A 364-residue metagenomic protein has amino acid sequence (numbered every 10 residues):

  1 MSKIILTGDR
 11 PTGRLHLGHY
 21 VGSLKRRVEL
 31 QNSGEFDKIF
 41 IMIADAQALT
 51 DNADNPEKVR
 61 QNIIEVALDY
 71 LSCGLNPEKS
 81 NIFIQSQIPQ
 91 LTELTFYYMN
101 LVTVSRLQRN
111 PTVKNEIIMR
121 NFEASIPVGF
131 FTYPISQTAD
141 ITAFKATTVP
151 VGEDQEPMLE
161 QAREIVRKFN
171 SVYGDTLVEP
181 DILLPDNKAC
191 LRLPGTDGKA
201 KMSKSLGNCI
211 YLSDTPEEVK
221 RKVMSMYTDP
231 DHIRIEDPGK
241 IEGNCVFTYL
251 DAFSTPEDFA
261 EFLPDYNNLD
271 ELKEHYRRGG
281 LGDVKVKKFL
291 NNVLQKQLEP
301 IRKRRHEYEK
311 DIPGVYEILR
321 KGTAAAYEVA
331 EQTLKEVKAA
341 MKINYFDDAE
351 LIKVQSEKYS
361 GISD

Functional and structural regions predicted by a protein language model:
S2-A139, E257, K296-L298, H306: N-terminal Rossmann-like or analogous alpha/beta NTP/dinucleotide-binding catalytic cores that position adenine
S23-L30, A162-I165, Y249: Buried hydrophobic packing segments
T92-F96, Y133-S136, E156-L159, G243-F247 (+2 more regions): Non-catalytic, well-ordered alpha-helical scaffold segments
V113-N115, M119-F169, Y173, P194-D197: Internal, conserved structured core segments that host functional sites
R163-D364: Conserved nucleotide- and phosphate/pyrophosphate-binding catalytic cores in adenylate/nucleotidyl-handling enzymes
